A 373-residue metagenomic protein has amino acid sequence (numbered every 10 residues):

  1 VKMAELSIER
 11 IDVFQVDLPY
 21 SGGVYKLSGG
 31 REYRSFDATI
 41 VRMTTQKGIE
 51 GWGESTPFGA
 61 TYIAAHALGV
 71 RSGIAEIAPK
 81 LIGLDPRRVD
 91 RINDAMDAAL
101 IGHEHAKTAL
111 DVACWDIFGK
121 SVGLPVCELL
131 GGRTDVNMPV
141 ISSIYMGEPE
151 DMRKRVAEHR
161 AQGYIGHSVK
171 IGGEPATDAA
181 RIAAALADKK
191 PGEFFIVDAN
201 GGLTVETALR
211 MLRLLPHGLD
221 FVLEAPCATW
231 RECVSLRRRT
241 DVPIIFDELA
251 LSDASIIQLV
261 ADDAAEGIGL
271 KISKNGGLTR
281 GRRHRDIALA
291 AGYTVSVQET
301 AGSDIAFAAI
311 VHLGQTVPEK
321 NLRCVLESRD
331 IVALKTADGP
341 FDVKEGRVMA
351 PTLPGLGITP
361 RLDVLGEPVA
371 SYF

Functional and structural regions predicted by a protein language model:
K2-W52, T56-T61, R329-L334: Structured beta-strand/loop patches that form or line metal/cofactor-binding pockets in enzymes
E5, R10, T44-S121: Metal- or metallocofactor-binding catalytic centers and their adjacent structured scaffolds across diverse enzyme
I8, G48, I77, L110 (+8 more regions): Conserved, mostly hydrophobic/aromatic
G29-R34, I101-G102, P354: Short Gly/Pro-enriched turn/cap motifs at secondary-structure boundaries
G53, M138-I144, H167-V169, F195-A199 (+5 more regions): Hydrophobic faces of well-ordered beta-strands that scaffold small-molecule active sites in alpha/beta enzyme cores
E128-T240: Metal-dependent enolase-superfamily TIM-barrel catalytic cores that perform enediolate-based chemistry
L219, A228-P243, A250-R347, P351: Shared catalytic-loop signature of beta/alpha-barrel
L356-F373: Extended hydrophobic packing segments that form well-structured cores
